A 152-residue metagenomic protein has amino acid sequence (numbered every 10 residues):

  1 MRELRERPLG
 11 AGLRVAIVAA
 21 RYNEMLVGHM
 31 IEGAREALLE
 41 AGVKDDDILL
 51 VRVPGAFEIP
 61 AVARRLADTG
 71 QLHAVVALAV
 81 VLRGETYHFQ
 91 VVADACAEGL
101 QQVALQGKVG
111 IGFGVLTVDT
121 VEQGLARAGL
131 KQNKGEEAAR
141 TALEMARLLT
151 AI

Functional and structural regions predicted by a protein language model:
R2-L4, F89, D94-I152: C-terminal binding/interaction regions
E3-P54: Glycine-rich phosphate/diphosphate-binding loop of Rossmann-like nucleotide-binding domains
A16, L49, H73-A77, V109-V115: Structural motif
R21-Y22, V53, A79-V81, V115-T120: Short, ordered loop/turn segments at secondary-structure junctions
E24, E36-K44, R64-Q71, Q101-L105 (+2 more regions): Generic secondary-structure signature for well-ordered alpha-helical cores
G28, E32, P60-R64, E136 (+1 more regions): Amphipathic, non-transmembrane alpha-helical secondary structure
R35, L39-E40, D47-Q71, Y87 (+1 more regions): Amphipathic alpha-helical hairpins
E58, V62-L100: Glycine-rich phosphate-binding loop
